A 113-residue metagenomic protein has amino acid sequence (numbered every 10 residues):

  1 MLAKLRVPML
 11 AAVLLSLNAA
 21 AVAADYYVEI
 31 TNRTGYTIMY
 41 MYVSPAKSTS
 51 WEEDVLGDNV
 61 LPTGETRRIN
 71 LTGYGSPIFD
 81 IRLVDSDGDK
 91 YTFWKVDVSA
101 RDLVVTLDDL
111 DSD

Functional and structural regions predicted by a protein language model:
M1-M9: Bacterial N-terminal signal peptides that target proteins for export
P8-L17: Bacterial N-terminal signal peptides
N18-A23: Sec/Tat signal peptide C-region and signal peptidase I cleavage site
V28-G35: Asparagine-centered strand-capping/turn motif at beta-strand->loop junctions
Y36-Y40, Y91: Short acidic/proline- and small/hydrophobic-mixed sequence motifs that coincide with surface turns and coil-to-beta
T49-S76: Intrinsically disordered, low-complexity Pro/Gly/Ser/Thr-rich segments with frequent PxxP/GP/PP motifs and embedded
S76-S86: A short, solvent-exposed beta-strand micro-motif common in secreted/extracellular proteins
K90-D113: Extracellular beta-sheet/turn segments enriched in Thr/Pro/Gly and aliphatic residues
